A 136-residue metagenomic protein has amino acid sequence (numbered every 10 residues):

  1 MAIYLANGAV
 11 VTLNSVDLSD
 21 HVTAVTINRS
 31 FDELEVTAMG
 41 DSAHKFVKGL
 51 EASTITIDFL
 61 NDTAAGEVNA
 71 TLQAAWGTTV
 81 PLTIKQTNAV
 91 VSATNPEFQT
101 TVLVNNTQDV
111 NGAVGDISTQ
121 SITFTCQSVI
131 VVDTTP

Functional and structural regions predicted by a protein language model:
M1-T63, E97-T123, S128: Solvent-exposed edge beta-strands and adjacent loop segments that serve as assembly or binding interfaces
G66-T101, N105: Short, acidic/charged, Gly/Pro-enriched secondary-structure junctions
D133-T134: Membrane-proximal interfacial segments on either side of biological membranes
